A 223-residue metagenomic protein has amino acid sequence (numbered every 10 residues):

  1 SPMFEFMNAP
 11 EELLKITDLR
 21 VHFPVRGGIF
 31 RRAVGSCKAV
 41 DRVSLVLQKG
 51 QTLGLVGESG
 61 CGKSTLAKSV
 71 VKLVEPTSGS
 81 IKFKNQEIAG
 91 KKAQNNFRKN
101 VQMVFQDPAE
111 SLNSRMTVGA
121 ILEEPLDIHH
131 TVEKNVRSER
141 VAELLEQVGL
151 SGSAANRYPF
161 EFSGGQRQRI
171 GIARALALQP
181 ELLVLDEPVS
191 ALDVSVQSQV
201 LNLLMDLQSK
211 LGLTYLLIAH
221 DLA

Functional and structural regions predicted by a protein language model:
V56-G57: The feature captures the beta-strand-to-loop junction immediately N-terminal to the Walker
V71: Helix-to-loop junction immediately C-terminal to a conserved catalytic motif
G79-A89, F97: Conserved ABC transporter NBD signature motif
V136-S153: Conserved ABC ATPase "signature" region
Y158-F162, Q166: Conserved ABC ATPase signature
I172, V200: Hydrophobic anchor residue at the start of the ABC signature
A177-E181: A short, proline-enriched helix->beta-strand linker immediately N-terminal to the Walker B motif in ABC-type P-loop
